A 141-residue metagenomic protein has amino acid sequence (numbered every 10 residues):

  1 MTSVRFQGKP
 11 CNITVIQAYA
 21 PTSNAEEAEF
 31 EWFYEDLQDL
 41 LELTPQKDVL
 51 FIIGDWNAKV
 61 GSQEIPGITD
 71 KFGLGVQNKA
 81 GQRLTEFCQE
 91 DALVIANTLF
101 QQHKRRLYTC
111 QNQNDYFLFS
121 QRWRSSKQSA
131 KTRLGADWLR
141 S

Functional and structural regions predicted by a protein language model:
M1-S141: A shared catalytic/ligand-binding motif for oxyanion handling
